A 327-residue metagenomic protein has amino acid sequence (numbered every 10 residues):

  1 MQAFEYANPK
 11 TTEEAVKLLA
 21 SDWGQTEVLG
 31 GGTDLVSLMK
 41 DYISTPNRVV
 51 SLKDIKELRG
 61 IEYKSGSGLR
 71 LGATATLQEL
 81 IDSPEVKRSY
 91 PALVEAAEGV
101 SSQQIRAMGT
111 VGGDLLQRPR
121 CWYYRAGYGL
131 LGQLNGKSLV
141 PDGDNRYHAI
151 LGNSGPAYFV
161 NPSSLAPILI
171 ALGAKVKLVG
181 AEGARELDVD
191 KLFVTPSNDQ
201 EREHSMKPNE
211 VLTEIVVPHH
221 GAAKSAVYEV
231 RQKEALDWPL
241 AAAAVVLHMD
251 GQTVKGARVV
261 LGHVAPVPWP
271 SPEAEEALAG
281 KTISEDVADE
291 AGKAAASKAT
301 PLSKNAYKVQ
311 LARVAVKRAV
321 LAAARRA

Functional and structural regions predicted by a protein language model:
M1-A327: C-terminal structural segment of proteins
